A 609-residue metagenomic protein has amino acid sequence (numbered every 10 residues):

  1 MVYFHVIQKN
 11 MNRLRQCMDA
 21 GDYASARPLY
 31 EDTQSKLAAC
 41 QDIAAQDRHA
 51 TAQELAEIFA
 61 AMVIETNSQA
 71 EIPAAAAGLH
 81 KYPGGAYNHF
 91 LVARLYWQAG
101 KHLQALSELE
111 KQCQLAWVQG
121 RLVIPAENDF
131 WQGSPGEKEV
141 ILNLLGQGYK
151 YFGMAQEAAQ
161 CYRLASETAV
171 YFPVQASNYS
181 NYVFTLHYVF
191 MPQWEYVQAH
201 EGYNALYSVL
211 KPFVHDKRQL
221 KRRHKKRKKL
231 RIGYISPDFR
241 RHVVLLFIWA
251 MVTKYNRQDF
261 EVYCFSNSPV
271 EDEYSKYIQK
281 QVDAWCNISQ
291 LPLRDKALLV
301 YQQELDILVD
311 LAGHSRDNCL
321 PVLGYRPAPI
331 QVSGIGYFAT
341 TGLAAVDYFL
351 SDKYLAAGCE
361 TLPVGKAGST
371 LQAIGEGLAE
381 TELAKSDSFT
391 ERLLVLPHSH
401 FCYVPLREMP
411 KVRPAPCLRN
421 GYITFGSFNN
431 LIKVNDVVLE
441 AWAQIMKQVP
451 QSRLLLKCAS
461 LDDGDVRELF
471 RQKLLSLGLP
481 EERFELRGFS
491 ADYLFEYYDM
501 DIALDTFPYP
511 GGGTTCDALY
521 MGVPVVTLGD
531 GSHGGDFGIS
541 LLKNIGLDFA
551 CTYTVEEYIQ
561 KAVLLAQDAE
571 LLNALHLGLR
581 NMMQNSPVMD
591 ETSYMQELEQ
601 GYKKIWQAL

Functional and structural regions predicted by a protein language model:
M1-G365, T370-Y422, Q472-G478, A491-M500 (+3 more regions): Alpha-helical solenoid repeat scaffolds of the TPR/TPR-like class and their adjacent stem/linker regions that mediate
M251-Q258, D436-P450: Short hydrophobic signal-anchor/transmembrane segments that target glycosyltransferases and glycosylation machinery
S266-V270, R453-E468: Glycosyltransferase donor-sugar binding loop
A312, D505-G511, G529: Short Ser/Thr-rich beta->loop micro-motif in glycosyltransferases that lines and helps position the nucleotide-sugar
L504, A518: Donor-sugar nucleotide-binding helix/loop cap in glycosyltransferases
L519-Y520, K543: Short alpha-helix at the nucleotide-sugar/activated-sugar donor binding site of glycosyltransferases and closely
P524-H533: Short hydrophobic beta-strand element within catalytic cores of glycosyltransferases and related nucleotide-activated
G535-G546: Short acidic/histidine- and often glycine-rich active-site loop of Leloir-type glycosyltransferases that engages
